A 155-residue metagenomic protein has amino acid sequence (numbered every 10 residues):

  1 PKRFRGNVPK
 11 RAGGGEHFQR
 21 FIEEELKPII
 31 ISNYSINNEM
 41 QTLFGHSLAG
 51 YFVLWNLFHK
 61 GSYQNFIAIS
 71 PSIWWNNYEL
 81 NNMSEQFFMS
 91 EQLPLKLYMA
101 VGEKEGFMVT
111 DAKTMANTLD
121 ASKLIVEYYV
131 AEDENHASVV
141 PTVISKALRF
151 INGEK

Functional and structural regions predicted by a protein language model:
P1-K155: Non-catalytic cap/lid and distal C-terminal segments of serine-dependent acyl enzymes
